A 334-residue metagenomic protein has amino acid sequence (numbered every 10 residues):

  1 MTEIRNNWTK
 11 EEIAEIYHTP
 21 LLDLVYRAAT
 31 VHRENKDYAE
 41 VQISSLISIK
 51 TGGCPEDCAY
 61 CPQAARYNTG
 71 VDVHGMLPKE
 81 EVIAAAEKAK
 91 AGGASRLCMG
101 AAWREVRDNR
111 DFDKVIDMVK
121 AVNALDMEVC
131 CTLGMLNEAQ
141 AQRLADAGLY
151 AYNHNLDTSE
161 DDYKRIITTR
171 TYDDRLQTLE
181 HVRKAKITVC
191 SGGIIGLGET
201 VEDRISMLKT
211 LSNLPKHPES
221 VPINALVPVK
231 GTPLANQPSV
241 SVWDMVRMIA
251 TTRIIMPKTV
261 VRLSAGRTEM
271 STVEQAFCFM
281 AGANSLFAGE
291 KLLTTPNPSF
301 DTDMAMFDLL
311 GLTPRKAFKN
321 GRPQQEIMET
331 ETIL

Functional and structural regions predicted by a protein language model:
M1-A39, A84, S212-L334: Auxiliary Fe-S-binding modules of radical SAM enzymes
P20, C58, H154: Residue-level signature of catalytic and energy-coupling elements of molecular machines, predominantly ATP/GTP-dependent
Y26-Y67, H74-G100: N-terminal pre-triad scaffold of radical SAM enzymes
A39-P55, A59-A65, I116-N123, M127-C131 (+1 more regions): Mobile, glycine- and charge-enriched loop segments and immediately flanking short secondary-structure elements within
V41-S45, L97, V129-C131, Y152-H154 (+4 more regions): Hydrophobic faces of well-ordered beta-strands that scaffold small-molecule active sites in alpha/beta enzyme cores
Q42-S48, N68-V71, C98-D111, D162-Y163 (+2 more regions): Glycine-rich, proline-tolerant flexible connector loops at the mouths of alpha/beta enzymes
I47, L133, T171, G193-G196 (+3 more regions): Glycine- and other small-residue-rich loops at beta-strand/loop junctions that grip anionic moieties
A65-G192, L197-N213: Conserved Radical SAM active-site core
